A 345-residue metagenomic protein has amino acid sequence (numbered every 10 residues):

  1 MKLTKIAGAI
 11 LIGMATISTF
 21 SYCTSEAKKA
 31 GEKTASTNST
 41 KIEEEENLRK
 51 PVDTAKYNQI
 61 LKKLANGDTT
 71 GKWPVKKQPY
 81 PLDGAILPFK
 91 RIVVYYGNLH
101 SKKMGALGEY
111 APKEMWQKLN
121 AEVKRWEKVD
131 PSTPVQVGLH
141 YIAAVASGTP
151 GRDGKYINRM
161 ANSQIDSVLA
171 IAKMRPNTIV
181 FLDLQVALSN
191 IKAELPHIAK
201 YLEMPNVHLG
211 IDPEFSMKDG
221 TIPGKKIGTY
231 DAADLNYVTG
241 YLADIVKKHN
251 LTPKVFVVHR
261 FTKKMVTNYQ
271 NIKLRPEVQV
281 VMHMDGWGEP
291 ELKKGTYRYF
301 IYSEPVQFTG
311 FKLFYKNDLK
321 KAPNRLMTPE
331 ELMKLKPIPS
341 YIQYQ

Functional and structural regions predicted by a protein language model:
K2-F20: Sec-dependent bacterial lipoprotein signal peptides
F20, T24-N158, L274-V278, L292-Q345: Alpha/beta catalytic barrel-like cores
V93-V94, G138-H140, V180-D183, H208-D212 (+3 more regions): Structural recognition of the beta-strand scaffold that forms the well-ordered cores of secreted hydrolase catalytic
N98-H100, I142-A146, Q185-A187, E214-S216 (+3 more regions): Active-site beta-loop-alpha junctions enriched in small/polar residues
M104-G105, G148-T149, S189-K192, M217-T221 (+3 more regions): Extracytoplasmic/secreted cell-surface and envelope-processing proteins
P131-T178, L188-M204, H208-G210, M217 (+2 more regions): Chitinase-like catalytic core of GlcNAc-active glycosidases
V186-I191, K247-M265: Aromatic-lined carbohydrate-recognition surfaces of secreted/lumenal glycan-active proteins
K264-M284, E289-L292: Substrate-binding cleft/loops of secretory-pathway carbohydrate-active enzymes
